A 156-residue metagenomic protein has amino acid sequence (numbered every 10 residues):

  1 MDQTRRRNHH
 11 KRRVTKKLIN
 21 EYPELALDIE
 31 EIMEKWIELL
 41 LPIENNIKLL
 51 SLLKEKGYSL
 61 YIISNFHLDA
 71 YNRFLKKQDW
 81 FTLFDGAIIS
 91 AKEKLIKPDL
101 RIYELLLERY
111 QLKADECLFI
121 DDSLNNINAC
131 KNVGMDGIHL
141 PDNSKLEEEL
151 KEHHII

Functional and structural regions predicted by a protein language model:
M1-T4, A70-N72: A short acidic, helix-capping loop that chelates divalent metal ions and anchors anionic groups
D2-I32: A metal-dependent, Asp-based hydrolase signature
R7-N8, L53, I62, A87 (+1 more regions): Generic structural signal for small/hydrophobic residues in well-ordered secondary structure, especially within
K11-T15, Y71, Y103: A general structural signal for well-ordered alpha-helical segments in protein cores
N20, E24, L52-E55, E108 (+2 more regions): Secondary-structure boundary motif
E30-Y61, L100: Short, acidic loop-to-helix structural element flanking the phosphoryl-transfer center in phosphate-processing enzymes
K48-F84: A mid-sequence interfacial segment
H67-L68, L75-I156: Asp-based, Mg2+/Mn2+-dependent phosphohydrolase catalytic module
